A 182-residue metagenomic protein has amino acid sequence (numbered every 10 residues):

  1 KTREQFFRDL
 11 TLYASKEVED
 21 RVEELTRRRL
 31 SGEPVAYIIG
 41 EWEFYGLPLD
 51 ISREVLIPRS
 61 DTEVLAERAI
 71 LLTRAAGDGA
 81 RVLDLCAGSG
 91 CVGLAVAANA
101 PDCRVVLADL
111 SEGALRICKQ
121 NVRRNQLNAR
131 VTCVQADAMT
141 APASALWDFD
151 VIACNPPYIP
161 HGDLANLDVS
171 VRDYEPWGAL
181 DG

Functional and structural regions predicted by a protein language model:
K1-L72: Conserved AdoMet
P34, P58, P156-P157, P176: Proline-centered helix-kink/hinge sites
L47, Q120, V169, D173: Conserved adenine-binding aromatic site and its adjacent loop/helix in ATP-hydrolyzing domains
L56, A80, G178-G182: Acidic, proline/glycine-rich intrinsically disordered inter-domain spacer in sigma factors
E63-N166: Conserved SAM/SAH cofactor-binding pocket of Class I
P157-G182: Mobile active-site "lid"/loop adjacent to the S-adenosyl-L-methionine
